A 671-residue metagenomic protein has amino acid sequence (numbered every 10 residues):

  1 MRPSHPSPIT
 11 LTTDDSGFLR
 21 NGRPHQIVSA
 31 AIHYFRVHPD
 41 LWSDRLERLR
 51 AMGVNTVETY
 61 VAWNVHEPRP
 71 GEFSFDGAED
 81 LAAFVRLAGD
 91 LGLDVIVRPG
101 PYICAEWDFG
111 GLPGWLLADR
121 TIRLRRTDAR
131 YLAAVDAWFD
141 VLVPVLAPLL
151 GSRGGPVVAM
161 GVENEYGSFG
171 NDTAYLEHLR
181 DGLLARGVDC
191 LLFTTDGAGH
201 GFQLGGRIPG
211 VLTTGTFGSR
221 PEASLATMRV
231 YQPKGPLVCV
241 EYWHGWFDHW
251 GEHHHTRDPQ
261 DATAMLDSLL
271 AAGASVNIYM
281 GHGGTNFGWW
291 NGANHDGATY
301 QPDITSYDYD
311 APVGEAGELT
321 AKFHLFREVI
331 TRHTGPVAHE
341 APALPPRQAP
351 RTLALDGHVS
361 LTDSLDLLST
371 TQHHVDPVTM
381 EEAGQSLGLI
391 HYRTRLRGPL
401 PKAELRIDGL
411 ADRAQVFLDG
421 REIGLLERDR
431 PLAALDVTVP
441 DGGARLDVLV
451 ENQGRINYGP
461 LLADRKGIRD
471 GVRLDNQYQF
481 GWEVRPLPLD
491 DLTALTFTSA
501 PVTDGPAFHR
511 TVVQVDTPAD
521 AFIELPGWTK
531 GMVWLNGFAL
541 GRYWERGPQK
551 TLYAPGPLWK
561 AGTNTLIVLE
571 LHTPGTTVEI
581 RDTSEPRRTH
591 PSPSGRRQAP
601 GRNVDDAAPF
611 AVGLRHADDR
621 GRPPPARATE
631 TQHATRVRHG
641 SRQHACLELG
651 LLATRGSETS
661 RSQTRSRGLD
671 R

Functional and structural regions predicted by a protein language model:
M1-T56: N-terminal carbohydrate-binding accessory modules
I27-H38, W63-E79, L117-A137, G161-D172 (+3 more regions): The substrate-binding groove and active-site-proximal loops of carbohydrate-active enzymes, especially glycoside
S43-W107, R180, L184: Aromatic-lined substrate-binding rim segments of carbohydrate-active enzymes
G71-G77, P101-R125, L176, G210-T213 (+1 more regions): Aromatic- and acidic-residue-enriched segments that line the glycan-binding/catalytic groove of carbohydrate-active
L81-L91, V95-V97, T121-P156: An active-site-proximal structural segment forming one wall of the substrate-binding cleft that immediately precedes
A133-I208: Active-site neighborhood of glycoside hydrolase catalytic domains
G218-G314, E318, V329: Catalytic-core region of carbohydrate-active enzymes that cleave or remodel glycosidic bonds
K402-F417, L446, V513-N536, Y543-W544 (+1 more regions): Aromatic-lined ligand-binding clefts that engage carbohydrates, nucleic acids, or primary amines
